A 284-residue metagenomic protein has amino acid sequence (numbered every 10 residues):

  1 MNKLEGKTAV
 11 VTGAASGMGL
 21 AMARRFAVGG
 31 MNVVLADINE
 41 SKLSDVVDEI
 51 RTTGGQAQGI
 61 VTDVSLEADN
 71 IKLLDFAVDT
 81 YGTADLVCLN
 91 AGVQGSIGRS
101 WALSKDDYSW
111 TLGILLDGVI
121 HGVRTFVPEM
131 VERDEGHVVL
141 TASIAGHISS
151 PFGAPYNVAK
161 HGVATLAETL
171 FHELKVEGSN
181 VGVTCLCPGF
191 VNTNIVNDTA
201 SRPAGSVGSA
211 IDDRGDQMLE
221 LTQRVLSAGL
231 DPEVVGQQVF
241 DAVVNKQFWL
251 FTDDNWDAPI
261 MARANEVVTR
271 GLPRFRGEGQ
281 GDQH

Functional and structural regions predicted by a protein language model:
N2-V34: Canonical Rossmann dinucleotide-binding motif of NAD(H)/NADP(H)-dependent dehydrogenases/reductases, specifically
G29-D45: Conserved glycine-rich Rossmann-like NAD(P)H-binding loop of the short-chain dehydrogenase/reductase
E40-S41, V61-K72, K105: The beta1-alpha1 cofactor-binding region of Rossmann-like NAD(H)/NADP(H)-dependent oxidoreductases
I71, Q94-S109, E132, F152: Conserved mid-core segment of classical short-chain dehydrogenase/reductases
W101-I120, E135, V139, V163: Catalytic Tyr-X3-Lys loop
V123, A159: Active-site helix of classical SDR
S143: Residue(s) in the substrate-gating loop at a strand-loop-helix junction that position the organic substrate next
V176-L250: SDR active-site lid
